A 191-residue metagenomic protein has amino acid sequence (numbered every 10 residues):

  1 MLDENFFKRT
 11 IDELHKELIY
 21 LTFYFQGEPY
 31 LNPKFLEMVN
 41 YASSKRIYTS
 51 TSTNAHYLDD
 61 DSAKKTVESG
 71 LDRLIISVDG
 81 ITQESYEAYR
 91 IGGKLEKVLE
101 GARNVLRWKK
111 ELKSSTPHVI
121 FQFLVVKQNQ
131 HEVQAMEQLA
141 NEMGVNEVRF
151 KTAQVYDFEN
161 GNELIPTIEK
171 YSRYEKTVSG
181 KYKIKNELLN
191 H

Functional and structural regions predicted by a protein language model:
M1-S52, H56-S69: Conserved Radical SAM active-site core
L2, D12-E13, T22, K45-Y48 (+1 more regions): Radical SAM enzyme [4Fe-4S]-AdoMet core and its adjacent flexible, acidic and glycine-rich loops/tails across
